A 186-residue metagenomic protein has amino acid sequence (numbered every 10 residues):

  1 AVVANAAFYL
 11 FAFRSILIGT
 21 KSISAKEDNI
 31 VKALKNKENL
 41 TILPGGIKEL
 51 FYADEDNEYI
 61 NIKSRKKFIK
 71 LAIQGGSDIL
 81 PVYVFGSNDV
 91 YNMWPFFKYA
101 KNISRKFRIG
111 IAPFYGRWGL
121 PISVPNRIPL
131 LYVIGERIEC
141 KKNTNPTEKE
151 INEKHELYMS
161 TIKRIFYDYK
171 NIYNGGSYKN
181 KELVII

Functional and structural regions predicted by a protein language model:
A1-P44, F51-D56: Membrane-interfacial amphipathic helices and adjacent loop/beta segments that form the lipid-substrate binding surface
K32-I186: Non-catalytic C-terminal accessory region of glycerolipid acyltransferases and related lyso-lipid remodeling enzymes
